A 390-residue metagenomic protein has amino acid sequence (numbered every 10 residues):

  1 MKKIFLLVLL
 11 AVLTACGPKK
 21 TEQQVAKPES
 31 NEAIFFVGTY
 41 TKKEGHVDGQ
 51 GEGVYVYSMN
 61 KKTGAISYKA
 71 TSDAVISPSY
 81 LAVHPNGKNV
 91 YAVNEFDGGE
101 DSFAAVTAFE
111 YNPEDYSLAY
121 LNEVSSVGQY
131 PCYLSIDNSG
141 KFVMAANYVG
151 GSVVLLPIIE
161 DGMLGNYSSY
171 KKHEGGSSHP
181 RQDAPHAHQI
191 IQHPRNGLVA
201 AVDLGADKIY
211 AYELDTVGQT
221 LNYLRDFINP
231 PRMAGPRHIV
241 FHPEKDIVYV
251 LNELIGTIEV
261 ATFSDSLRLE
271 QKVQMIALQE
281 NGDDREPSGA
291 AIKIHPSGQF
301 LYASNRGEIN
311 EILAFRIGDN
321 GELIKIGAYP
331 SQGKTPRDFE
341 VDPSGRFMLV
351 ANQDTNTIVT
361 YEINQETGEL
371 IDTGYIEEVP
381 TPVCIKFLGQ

Functional and structural regions predicted by a protein language model:
T14-A15: C-terminal motif of bacterial Sec signal peptides marking the signal peptidase cleavage site
A26-N60, A70-P85, Q189: Beta-strand-rich domains and repeat architectures in extracellular enzymes and scaffolds, especially beta-propellers
T41-G45, E95-E100, V149-S152, A206-K208 (+3 more regions): Short glycine/acidic-enriched loop and turn motifs that connect beta-strands
Y57-G64, A108-Y116, L155-N166, Y212-T220 (+3 more regions): Short loop/turn segments immediately following beta-strands, especially the blade-tip and inter-blade linker loops
S67-D73, A119-V124, G175-R181, Y223-N229 (+3 more regions): A short beta-strand motif characteristic of beta-propeller blades
V75-P85, V127-N138, E174-N196, P230-I247 (+3 more regions): Beta-rich, blade/repeat-based domains predominating in secreted/periplasmic proteins but also intracellular
Y116-Q189: Asp-box/WD-like beta-propeller blade repeats and closely related beta-sheet repeat scaffolds
